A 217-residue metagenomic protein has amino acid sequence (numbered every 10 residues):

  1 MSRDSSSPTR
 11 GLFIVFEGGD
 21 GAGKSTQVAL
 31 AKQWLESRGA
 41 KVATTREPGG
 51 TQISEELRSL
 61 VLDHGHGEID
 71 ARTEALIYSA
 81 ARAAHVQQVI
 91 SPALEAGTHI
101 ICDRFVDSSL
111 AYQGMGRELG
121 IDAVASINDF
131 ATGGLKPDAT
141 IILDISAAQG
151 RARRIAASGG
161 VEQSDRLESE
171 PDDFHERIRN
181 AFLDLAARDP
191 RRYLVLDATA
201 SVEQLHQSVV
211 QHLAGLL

Functional and structural regions predicted by a protein language model:
S2-S7, K32, A148-L217: NTP-dependent small-molecule kinase module
T9-F13: Pre-Walker A (Motif I) flank of P-loop NTPase domains
F16: Hydrophobic anchor at the beta1->P-loop junction of P-loop NTPases
G19: P-loop (Walker A) phosphate-binding loop of NTP-binding proteins
K24: Conserved lysine of the Walker
Q27: Hydrophobic positions on the alpha1 helix immediately C-terminal to the Walker A/P-loop
A40-T132, S208: ATP-dependent small-molecule kinase phosphotransfer cores that center on conserved nucleotide phosphate-binding segments
S109-N180: A glycine- and Lys/Arg-enriched "phosphate-lid" helix/loop adjacent to the NTP-binding pocket of small-molecule kinases
